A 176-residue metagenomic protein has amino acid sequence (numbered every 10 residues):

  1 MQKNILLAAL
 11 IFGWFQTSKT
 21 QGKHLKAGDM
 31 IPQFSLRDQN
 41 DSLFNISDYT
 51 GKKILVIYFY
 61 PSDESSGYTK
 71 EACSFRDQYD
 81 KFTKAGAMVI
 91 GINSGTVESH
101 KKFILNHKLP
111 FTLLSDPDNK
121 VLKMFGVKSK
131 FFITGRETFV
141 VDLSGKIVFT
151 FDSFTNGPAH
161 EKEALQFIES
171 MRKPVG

Functional and structural regions predicted by a protein language model:
I5-G13: Sec-dependent N-terminal signal peptides
W14-Q33: N-proximal helix/coil linker or "cap" segments that precede and/or mark the start of modular domains
I31-P32, I54-L55, G135-E137: Short loop/turn microsegments at loop-to-beta-strand junctions
S35-I54: A short beta-strand-turn-helix
Y49-S66: Short active-site neighborhood of thiol/selenol oxidoreductases, capturing the structured segment around
T69-H107, D118-K123: Structural microenvironment flanking redox-active thiols in thiol-disulfide oxidoreductases
G135-G176: Thiol-/selenol-based redox modules, centered on thioredoxin-like and closely related oxidoreductase domains
